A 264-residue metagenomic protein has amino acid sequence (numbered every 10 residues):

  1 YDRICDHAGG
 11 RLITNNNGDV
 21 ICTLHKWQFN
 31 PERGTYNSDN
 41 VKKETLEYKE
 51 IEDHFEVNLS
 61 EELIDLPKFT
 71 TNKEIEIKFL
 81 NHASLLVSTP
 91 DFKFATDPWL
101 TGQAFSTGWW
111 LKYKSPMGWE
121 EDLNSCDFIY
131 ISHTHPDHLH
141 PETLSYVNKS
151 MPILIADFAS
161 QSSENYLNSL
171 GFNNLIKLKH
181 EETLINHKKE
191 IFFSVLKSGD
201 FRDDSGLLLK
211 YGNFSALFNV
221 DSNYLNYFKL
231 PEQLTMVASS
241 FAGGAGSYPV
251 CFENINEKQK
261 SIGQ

Functional and structural regions predicted by a protein language model:
Y1-L63, H140: Rieske [2Fe-2S] iron-sulfur-binding domain
Y1-T14, D91-Y130, P141-Y146, Y224-E232: Pre-active-site segment of Zn-dependent metallo-hydrolases
R3, H25-W27, A83, P98-L100 (+4 more regions): Active-site metal-binding loops of divalent metal-dependent hydrolases
F29-N30, G102-Q103, T134-L139, Q161-S163 (+4 more regions): Active-site environment of divalent metal-dependent phosphoester hydrolases
G34-S38, H140-S150, N165: Metal-dependent catalytic neighborhoods of phosphoester/phosphodiester hydrolases
N40-K73, I155-N213: Metallo-beta-lactamase
F69-W119, D203-V220, M236: Conserved beta-strand hairpin/beta-sheet module of binuclear metal-dependent hydrolase folds, prominently
I155, Y227-Q264: Cap/insert and terminal regions of metallo-dependent hydrolase folds
